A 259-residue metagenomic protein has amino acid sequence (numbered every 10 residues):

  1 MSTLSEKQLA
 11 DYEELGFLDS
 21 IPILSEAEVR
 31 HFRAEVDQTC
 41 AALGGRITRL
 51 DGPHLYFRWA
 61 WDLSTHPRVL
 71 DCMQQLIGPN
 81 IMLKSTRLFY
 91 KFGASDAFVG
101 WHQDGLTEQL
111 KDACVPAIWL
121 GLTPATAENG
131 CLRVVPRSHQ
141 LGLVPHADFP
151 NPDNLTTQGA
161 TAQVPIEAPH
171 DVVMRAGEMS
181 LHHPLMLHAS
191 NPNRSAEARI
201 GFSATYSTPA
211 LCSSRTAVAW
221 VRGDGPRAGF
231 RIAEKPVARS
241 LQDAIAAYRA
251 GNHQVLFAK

Functional and structural regions predicted by a protein language model:
M1-L110, A147, A217, V221-G223: Non-heme Fe(II)-dependent double-stranded beta-helix
S25-E26, F89-K91, L106, A125-A127 (+3 more regions): Short, solvent-exposed loop/turn segments at secondary-structure junctions
T39-C40, M179, L185-K259: Non-heme Fe(II)/2-oxoglutarate
P79, A94, G105-A113, L120-C131 (+1 more regions): Active-site region of the double-stranded beta-helix
W101-Q103, P152-I166, E197-A198, T216-G223: Short, surface-exposed loop/helix-turn segments at secondary-structure junctions that function as lids/hinges flanking
H102, Q109-A127, V173, L181 (+1 more regions): Short, conserved beta-strand element in jelly-roll/cupin
Q109-C114, Q163-V164, R194-A198: A generic structural micro-feature
A127-N191: Double-stranded beta-helix
